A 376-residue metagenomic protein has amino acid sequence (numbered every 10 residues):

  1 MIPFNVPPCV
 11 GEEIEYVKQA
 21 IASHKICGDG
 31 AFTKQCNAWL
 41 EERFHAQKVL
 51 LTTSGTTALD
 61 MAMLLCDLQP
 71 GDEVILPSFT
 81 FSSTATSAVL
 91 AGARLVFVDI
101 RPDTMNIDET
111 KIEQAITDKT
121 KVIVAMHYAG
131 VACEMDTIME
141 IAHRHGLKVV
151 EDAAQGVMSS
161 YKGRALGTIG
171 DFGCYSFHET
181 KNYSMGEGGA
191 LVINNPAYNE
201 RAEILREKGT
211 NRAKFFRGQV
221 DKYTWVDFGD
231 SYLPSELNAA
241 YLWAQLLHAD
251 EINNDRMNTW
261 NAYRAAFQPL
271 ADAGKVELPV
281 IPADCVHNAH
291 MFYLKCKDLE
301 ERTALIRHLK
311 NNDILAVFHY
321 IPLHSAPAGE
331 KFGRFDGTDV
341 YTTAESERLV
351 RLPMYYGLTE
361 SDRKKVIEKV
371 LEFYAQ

Functional and structural regions predicted by a protein language model:
M1-I26, T224-V226, P353: N-terminal "arm"/small-domain region of PLP-dependent enzymes with the aminotransferase-like
I26-E73, S87-A91, F97-D99, R164: Phosphate-binding glycine-rich loop
K34-A38, R43-V49, T110, Q114 (+5 more regions): PLP-dependent aminotransferase class I/II
P70, L76, F97, V149-E151 (+3 more regions): Hydrophobic residues in well-ordered beta-strands that form the structural core
T80-A85: Conserved coil-to-alpha-helix start sites within the AMP-binding
A91, R144-H145, N312: Helix C-cap/helix->beta junction micro-motif
R94-T104, V317: Short beta-strand->loop structural element characteristic of the AMP-binding/adenylate-forming
D103-M185, A190-A197, R351: Active-site phosphate-binding strand-loop segment of PLP-dependent enzymes
